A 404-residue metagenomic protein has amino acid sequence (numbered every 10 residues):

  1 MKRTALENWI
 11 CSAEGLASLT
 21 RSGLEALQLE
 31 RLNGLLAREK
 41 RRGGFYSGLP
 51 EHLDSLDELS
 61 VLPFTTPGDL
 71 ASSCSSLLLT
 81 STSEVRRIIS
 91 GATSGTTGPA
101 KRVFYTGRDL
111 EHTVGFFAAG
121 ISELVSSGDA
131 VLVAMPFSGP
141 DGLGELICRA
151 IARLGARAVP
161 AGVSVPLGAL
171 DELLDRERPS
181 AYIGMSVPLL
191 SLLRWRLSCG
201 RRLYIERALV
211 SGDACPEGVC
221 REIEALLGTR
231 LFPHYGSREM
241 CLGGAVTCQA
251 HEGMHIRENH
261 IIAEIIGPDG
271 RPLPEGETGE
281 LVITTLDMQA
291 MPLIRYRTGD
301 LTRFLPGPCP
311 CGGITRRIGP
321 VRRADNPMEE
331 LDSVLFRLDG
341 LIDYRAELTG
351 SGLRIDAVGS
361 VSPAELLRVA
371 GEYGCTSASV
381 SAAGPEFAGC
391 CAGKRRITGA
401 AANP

Functional and structural regions predicted by a protein language model:
M1-A92, G98-H112, A119, D269 (+2 more regions): Nucleotide 5′-phosphate-binding alpha/beta core
A5, A13-E14, G68-L226, V246 (+2 more regions): Active-site phosphate/ATP/adenylate-binding loop shared across adenylate-forming ligases
G139-D141, V159-G162, F232-H234, A378-A383: General small-molecule cofactor/ligand-binding pocket signal
R178-P188, L226-F232, H251-I261, R396-N403: A polyampholytic, Gly/Pro-enriched intrinsically disordered region
Y182, V282, D287-T376: AMP-binding/adenylate-forming catalytic core of the ANL superfamily
L190-S191, R238-L242, A346: Short gly/pro/ser/thr-enriched loop/turn and capping motifs at secondary-structure boundaries
C215, R221-P308: Conserved AMP-binding/adenylate-forming
